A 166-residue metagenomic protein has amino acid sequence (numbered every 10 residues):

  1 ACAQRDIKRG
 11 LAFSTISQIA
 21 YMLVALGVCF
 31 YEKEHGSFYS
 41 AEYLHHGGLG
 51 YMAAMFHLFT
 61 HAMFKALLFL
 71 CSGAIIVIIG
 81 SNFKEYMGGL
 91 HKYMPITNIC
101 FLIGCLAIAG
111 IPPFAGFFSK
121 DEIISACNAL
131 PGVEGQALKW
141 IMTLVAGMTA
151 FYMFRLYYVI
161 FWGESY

Functional and structural regions predicted by a protein language model:
A1-Y166: Hydrophobic transmembrane alpha-helices and their helix-loop junctions in integral membrane proteins
